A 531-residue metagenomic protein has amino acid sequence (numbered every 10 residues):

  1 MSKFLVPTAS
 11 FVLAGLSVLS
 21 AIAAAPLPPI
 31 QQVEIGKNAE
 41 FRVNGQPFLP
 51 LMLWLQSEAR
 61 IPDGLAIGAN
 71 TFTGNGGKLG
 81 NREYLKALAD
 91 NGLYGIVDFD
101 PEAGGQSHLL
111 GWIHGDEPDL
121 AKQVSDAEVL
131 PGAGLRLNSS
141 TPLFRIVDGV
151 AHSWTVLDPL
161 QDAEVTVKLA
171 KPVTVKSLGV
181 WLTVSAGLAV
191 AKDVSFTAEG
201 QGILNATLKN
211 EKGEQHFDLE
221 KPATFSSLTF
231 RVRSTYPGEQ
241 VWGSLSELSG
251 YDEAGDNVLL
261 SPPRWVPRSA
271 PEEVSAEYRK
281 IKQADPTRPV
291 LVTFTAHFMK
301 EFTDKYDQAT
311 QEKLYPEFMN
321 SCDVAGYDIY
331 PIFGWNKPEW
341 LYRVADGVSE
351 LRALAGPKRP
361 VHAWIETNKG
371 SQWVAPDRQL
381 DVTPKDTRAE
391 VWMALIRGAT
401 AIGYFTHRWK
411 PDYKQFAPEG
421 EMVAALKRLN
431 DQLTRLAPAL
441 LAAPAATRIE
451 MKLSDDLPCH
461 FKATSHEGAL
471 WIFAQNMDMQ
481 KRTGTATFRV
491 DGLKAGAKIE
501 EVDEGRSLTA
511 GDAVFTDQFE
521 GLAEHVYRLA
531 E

Functional and structural regions predicted by a protein language model:
L53-A87, N91-E102, N320-A325: Catalytic domains of carbohydrate-active enzymes, especially glycoside hydrolases
L110, D116, Q308-Y342, T400: Aromatic- and acid-rich polysaccharide-binding/catalytic face of secreted or lumenal carbohydrate-active enzymes
R145-L204, N210-W265: Aromatic, loop-rich ligand-recognition surfaces of beta-strand-rich domains
L351-P384: Active-site clefts of carbohydrate-active enzymes
W364, R378-D431: Aromatic/acidic polysaccharide-binding cleft in carbohydrate-active enzymes
K410, G420-A469: Glycan-recognition and catalytic regions of carbohydrate-active enzymes
L453-L493, L522: Carbohydrate-binding surface patches
A510-E531: C-terminal beta-strand-rich structural cap/linker in extracellular carbohydrate-active enzymes
